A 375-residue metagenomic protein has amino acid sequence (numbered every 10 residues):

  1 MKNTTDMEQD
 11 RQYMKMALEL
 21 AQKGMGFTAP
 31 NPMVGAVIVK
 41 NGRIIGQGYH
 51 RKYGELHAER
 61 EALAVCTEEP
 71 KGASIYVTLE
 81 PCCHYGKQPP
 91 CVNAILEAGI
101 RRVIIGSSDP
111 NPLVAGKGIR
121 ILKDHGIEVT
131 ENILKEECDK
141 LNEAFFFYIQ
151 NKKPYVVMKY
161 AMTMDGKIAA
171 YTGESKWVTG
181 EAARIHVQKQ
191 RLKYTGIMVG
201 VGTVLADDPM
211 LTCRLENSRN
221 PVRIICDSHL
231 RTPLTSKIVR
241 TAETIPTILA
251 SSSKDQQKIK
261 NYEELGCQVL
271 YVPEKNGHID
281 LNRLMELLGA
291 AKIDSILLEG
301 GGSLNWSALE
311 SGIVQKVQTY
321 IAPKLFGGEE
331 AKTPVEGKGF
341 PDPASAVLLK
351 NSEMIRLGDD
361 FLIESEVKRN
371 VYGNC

Functional and structural regions predicted by a protein language model:
K2-K15, L20-G24, A29-N31, Q47 (+3 more regions): Enzymes that bind and transform nitrogen-containing heteroaromatic metabolites
A17-A21, N41-G48, E137-Q150, V239-E243: A short, flexible N-terminal coil/short beta segment enriched in small residues
G26-T28, I119, I133-A161: Proteins enriched for Cys/Gly/acidic motifs involved in redox and nucleic-acid/cofactor modification
G35: Helix-turn-helix
I38-E137, V222, I248, L309: Zn2+-dependent cytidine deaminase-like catalytic core
N111, A115, E131-L134, I149-K153 (+1 more regions): Short capping loops/turns at secondary-structure boundaries
P112-L113, D139, N305, G327: Generic structural signal for helix capping and beta-alpha/helix-loop junctions
